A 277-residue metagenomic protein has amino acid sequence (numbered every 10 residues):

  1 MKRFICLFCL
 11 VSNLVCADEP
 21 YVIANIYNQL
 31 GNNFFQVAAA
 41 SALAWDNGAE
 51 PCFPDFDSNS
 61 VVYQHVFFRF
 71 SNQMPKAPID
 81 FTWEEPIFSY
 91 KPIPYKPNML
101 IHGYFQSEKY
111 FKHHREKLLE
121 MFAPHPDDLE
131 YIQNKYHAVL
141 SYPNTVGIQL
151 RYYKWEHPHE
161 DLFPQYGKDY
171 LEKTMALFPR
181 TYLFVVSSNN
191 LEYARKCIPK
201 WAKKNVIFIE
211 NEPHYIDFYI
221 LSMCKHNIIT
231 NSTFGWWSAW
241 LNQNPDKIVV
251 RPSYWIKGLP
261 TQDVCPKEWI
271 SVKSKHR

Functional and structural regions predicted by a protein language model:
F4-N13: Sec-dependent N-terminal signal peptides
C16-A17: Boundary at the C-terminal end of the N-terminal hydrophobic targeting segment
P20, F56-T181, V272: Secretory-pathway luminal glycosyltransferase catalytic domains
I26-F35, H157-H159: A short, glycine/small-residue-rich beta-strand->loop->alpha-helix junction that serves as a flexible
F35-A44, K168-M175: Histidine-anchored nucleotide/phosphate-binding helix
V61-M74, E192-K203, T261-C265: Short, aromatic/basic amphipathic alpha-helical patches
F178-L259: Donor-binding and catalytic core of enzymes assembling or modifying cell-surface/extracellular glycoconjugates
K257-R277: Leloir-type glycosyltransferase catalytic cores
